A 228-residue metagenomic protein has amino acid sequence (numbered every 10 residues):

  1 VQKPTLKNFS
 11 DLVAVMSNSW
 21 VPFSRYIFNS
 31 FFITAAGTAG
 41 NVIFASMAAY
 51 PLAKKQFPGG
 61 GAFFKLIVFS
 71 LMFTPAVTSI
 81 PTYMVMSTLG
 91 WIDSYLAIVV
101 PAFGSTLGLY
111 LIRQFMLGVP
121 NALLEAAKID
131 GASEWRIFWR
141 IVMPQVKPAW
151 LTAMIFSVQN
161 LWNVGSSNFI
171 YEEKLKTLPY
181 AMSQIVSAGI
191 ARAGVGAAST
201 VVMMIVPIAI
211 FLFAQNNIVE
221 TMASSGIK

Functional and structural regions predicted by a protein language model:
V1-K228: A structural signal for multi-pass alpha-helical bundles of membrane permease subunits that mediate small-molecule
